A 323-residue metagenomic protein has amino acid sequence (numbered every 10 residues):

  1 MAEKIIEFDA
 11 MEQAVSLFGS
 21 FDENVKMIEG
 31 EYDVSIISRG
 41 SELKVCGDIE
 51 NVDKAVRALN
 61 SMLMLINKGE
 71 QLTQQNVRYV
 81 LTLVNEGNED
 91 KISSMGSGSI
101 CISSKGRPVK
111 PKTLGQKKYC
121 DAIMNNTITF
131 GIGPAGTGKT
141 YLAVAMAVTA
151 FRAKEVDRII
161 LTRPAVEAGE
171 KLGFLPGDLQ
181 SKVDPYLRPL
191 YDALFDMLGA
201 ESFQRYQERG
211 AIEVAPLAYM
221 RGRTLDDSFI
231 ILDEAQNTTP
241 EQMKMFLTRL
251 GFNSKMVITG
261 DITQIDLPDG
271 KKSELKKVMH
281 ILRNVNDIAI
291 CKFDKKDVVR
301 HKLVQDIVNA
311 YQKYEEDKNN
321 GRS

Functional and structural regions predicted by a protein language model:
M1-V15: Short glycine-/aliphatic-rich beta-strand segments at the starts of folded cytosolic domains
I6, G30-Y32: Short, basic/aromatic recognition patches that contact phosphate-bearing ligands
F8-A10, S38-G40, G47, R163 (+2 more regions): Flexible glycine-/small-residue-rich
Q13-G30: Short amphipathic alpha-helix segments
I37-G96: Interdomain "pre-motor" coupling segment immediately N-terminal to P-loop NTPase/helicase cores
E86-R107, P111-L114: Conserved loop-to-helix interface motifs that mediate assembly, gating, or partner/ligand docking in ancient ring
S104-L232, Q236-S323: Conserved helicase motor core of SF1/SF2 NTP-dependent helicases
